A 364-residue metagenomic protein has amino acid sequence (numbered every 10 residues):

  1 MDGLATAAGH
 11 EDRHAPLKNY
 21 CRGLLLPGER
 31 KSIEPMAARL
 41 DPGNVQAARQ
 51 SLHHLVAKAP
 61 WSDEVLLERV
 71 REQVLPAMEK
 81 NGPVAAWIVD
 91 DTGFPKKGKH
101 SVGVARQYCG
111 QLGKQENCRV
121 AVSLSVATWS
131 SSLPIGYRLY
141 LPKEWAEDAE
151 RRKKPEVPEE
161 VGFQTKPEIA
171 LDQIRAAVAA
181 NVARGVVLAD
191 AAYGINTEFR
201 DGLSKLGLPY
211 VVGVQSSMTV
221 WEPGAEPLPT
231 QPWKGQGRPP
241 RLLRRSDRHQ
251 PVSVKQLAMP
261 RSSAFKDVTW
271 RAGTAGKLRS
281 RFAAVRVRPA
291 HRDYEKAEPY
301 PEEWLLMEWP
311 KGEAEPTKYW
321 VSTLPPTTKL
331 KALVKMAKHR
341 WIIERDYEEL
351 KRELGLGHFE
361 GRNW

Functional and structural regions predicted by a protein language model:
M1-L188, A192-V212, S216-T219, E226 (+3 more regions): Conserved, well-structured functional cores that handle cations and Mg-NTP chemistry
D41-N44, A48, S62-D63, P251-S253 (+2 more regions): General structural signal for secondary-structure boundaries
K99, Y347-L354: Active-site-adjacent bridging/hinge elements
S130-E159, Q215, V220-I342: An anionic, glycine-rich sequence signature occurring as long contiguous blocks
L354-W364: Basic, amphipathic alpha-helical segments enriched in Lys/Arg and hydrophobic/aromatic residues
